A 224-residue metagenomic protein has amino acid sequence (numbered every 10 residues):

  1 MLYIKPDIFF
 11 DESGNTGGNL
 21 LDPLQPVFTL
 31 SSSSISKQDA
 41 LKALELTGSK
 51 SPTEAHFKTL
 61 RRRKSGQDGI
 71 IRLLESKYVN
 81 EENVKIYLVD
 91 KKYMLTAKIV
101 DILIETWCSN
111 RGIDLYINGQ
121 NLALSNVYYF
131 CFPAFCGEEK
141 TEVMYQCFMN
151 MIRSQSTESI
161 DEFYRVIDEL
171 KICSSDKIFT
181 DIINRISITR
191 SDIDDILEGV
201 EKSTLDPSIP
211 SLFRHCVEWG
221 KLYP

Functional and structural regions predicted by a protein language model:
M1-P224: Phosphate-ester processing/binding pockets and catalytic centers
